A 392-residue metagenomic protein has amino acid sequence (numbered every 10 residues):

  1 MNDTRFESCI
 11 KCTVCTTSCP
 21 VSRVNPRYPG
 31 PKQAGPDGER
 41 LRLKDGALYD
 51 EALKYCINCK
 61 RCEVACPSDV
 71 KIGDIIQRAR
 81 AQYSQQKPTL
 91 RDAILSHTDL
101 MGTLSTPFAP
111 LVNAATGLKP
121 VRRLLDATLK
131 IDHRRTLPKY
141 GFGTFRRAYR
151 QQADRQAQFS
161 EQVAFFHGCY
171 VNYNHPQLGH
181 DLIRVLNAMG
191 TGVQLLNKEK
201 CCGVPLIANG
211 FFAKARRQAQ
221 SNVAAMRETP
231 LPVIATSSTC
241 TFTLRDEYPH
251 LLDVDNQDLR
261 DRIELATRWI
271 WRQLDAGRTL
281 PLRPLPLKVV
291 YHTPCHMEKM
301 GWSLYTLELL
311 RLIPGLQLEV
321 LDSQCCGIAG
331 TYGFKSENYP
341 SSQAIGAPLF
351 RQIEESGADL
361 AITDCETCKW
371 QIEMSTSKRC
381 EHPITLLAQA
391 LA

Functional and structural regions predicted by a protein language model:
M1, R27-A47, Q162, G301-L309: Short, charged low-complexity linear segments at domain edges
M1-I10: Generic start-of-chain signal for non-secretory N-termini
N2-D3, D50, K60, F108: Residue-level signal for cytosolic alpha-helical hairpin/rod architecture
S8, V14-E39, D50, Y55-Q82 (+2 more regions): Iron-sulfur cluster-binding cysteine motifs and their immediate structural context in ferredoxin-like electron-transfer
K11, D45-E51, Y55-N58, Q162 (+3 more regions): Secondary-structure capping and boundary motifs in well-ordered enzyme cores
L43-K54, E63-V70, D99-G102, L206 (+1 more regions): Short coil/turn segments at secondary-structure boundaries
I72-A392: Iron-sulfur cluster-binding electron-transfer modules in prokaryotic oxidoreductases
